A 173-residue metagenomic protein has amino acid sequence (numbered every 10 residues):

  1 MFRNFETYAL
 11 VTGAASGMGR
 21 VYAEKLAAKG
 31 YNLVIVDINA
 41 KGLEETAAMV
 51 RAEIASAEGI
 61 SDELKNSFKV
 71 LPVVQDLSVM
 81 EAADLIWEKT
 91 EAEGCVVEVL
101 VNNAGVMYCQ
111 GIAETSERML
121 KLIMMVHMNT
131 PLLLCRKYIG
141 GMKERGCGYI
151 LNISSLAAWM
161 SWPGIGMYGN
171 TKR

Functional and structural regions predicted by a protein language model:
F2-L33: Canonical Rossmann dinucleotide-binding motif of NAD(H)/NADP(H)-dependent dehydrogenases/reductases, specifically
A47, R51, V70-V74, V79-V96 (+1 more regions): Conserved amphipathic alpha-helix within the SDR
N103-Y108: Conserved NAD(P)H cofactor-binding loop of Rossmann-fold oxidoreductase domains
G111-M124: Substrate-binding pocket helix/loop in short-chain dehydrogenase/reductase
T115, S161-G169: Active-site loop-to-helix junction immediately N-terminal to the catalytic Tyr of the SDR YXXXK motif in Rossmann-fold
C135-R136: A short, exposed helix-loop element centered on a Lys and neighboring polar residues
S155: Residue(s) in the substrate-gating loop at a strand-loop-helix junction that position the organic substrate next
